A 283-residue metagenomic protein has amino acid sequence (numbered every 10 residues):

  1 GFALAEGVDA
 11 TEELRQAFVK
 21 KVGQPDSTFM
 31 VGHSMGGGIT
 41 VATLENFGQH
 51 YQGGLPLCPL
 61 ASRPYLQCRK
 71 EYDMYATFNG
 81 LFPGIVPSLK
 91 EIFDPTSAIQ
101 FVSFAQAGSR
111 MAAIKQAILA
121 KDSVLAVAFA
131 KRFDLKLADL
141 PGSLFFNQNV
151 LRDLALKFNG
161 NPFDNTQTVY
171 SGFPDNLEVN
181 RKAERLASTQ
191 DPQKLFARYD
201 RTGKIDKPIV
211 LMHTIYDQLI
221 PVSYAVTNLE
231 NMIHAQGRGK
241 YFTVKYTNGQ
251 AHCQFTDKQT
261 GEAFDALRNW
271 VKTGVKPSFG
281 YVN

Functional and structural regions predicted by a protein language model:
A3-V22, D265: Alpha/beta-hydrolase active-site loop
V19-D26, K194-I205, H234-G237: Surface-exposed acidic, glycine-flexible loop patches that form ligand/cofactor-binding and adhesion interfaces
D26-G84: Primarily recognizes the serine-hydrolase "nucleophile elbow" in alpha/beta-hydrolase and SGNH/GDSL folds
L60-D200: Accessory cap/linker subdomain of secreted extracellular hydrolases
I205, V210-D217: Short beta-strand/loop motif that positions the catalytic acidic residue of the alpha/beta-hydrolase fold
Q218-Y224: Conserved alpha/beta-hydrolase "acid-adjacent" motif
Y241-T256, R268: Histidine-bearing beta->alpha loop at or near hydrolase active sites
Q259-N283: Catalytic active-site module of serine/aspartate enzymes centered on a nucleophile-bearing elbow/loop
